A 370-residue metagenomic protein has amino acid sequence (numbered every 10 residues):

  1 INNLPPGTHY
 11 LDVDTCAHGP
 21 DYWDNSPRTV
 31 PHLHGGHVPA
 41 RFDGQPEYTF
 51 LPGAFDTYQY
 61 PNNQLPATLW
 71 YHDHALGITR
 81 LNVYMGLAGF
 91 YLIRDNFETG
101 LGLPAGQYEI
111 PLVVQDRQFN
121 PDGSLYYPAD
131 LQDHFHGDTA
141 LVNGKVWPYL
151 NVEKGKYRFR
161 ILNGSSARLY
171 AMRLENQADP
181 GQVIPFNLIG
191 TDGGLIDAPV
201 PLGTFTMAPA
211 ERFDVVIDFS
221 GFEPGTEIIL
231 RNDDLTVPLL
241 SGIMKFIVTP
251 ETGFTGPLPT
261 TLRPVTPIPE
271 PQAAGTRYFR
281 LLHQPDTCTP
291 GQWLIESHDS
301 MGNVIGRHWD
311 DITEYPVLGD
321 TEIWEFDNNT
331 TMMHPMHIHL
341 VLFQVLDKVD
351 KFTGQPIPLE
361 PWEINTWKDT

Functional and structural regions predicted by a protein language model:
I1-N3, I161-S165, F326-T330: Asparagine-centered strand-capping/turn motif at beta-strand->loop junctions
N2-T99, D197-T249, T330-H334, L359-T370: Extracellular/periplasmic metallocenter environments
Y10-L51, Q182-G203, Q272-T370: Active-site pocket scaffolds in enzymes
P27-T29, L87, Y108, G155-Y157 (+4 more regions): Envelope-exposed proteins and targeting segments
V38-L51, Q59-P61, V114-A273, T353 (+1 more regions): Histidine- and aromatic-rich segments of cupredoxin/plastocyanin-like copper-binding domains
W70, A105-G106, M207, P316: Short, well-ordered loop/turn sites that connect or cap secondary structure elements
F97-L112: Acidic/histidine-rich catalytic neighborhood
Y108-V114, L150, A273-H283: Short amphipathic
